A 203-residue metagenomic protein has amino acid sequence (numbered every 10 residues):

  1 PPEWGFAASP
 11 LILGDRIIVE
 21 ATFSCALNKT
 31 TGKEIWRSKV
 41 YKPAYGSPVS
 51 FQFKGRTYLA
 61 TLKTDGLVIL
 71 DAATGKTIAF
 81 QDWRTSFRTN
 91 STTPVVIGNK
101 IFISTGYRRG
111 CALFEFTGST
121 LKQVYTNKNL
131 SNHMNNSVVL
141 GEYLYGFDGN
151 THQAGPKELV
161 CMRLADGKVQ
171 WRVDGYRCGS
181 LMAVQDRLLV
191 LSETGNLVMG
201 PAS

Functional and structural regions predicted by a protein language model:
P1-I12, R37-R56, L62-K63, F80-I97 (+4 more regions): Extracytoplasmic beta-rich repeat domains
A21-F23, T64-G66, Y107-R108, P156 (+1 more regions): Surface-exposed loop/turn positions within WD40 beta-propeller blades
C25, V68-I69, A112, V160 (+1 more regions): WD40 beta-propeller blade core
N28-G32, D71-G75, E115-S119, R163-D166 (+1 more regions): Short loop/turn segments that connect beta-strands within beta-propeller blades
G155-M162, G167-V169: Anionic-ligand binding region
R172-S203: C-terminal hydrophobic structural anchor segments that stabilize assembly/packing rather than catalytic chemistry
